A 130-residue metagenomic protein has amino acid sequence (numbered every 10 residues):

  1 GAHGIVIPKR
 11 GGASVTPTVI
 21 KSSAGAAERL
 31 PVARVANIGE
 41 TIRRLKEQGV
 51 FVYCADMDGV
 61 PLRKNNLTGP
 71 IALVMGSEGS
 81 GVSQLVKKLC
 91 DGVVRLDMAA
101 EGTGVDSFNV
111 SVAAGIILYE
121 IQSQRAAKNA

Functional and structural regions predicted by a protein language model:
G1-A130: Post-transcriptional modification and biogenesis factors for structured RNAs of the translation apparatus
